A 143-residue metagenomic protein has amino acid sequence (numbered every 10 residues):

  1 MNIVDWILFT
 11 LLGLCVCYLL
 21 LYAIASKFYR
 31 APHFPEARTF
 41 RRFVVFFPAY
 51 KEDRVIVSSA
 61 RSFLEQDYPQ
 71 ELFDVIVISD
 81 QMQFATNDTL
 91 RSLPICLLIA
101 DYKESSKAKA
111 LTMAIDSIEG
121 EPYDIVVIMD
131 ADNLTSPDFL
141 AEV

Functional and structural regions predicted by a protein language model:
M1-T39: N-terminal membrane-anchoring/stem segments of glycan-assembly enzymes
P32-V143: Internal catalytic domains of large membrane-associated glycosyltransferases
